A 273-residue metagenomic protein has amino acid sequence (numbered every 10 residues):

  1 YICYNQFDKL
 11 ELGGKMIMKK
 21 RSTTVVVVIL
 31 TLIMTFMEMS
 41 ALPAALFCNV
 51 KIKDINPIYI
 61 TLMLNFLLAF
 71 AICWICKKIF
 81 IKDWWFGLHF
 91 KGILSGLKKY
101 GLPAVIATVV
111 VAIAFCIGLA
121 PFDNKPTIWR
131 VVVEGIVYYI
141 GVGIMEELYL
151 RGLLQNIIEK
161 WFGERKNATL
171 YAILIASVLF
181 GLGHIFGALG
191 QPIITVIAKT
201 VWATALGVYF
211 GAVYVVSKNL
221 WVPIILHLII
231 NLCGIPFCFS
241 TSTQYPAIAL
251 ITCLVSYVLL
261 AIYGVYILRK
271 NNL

Functional and structural regions predicted by a protein language model:
Y1-I17: Short, Lys/Arg-enriched N-terminal segments with co-localized hydrophobic residues within the first ~10-30 amino acids
M16-L30, A168: N-terminal membrane topogenic signal
V27-I79, G96-P103, K125, W129 (+3 more regions): Alpha-helical transmembrane segments in multi-pass membrane proteins
I52-N65, E164-A176, N219, Q244-A249: Membrane-interface starts of transmembrane alpha-helices
V111, T169-I185: Small-polar-interrupted transmembrane alpha-helices in polytopic inner-membrane proteins
L148-I175, A212-N219: Membrane-interface helix/loop boundary segments of multi-pass membrane proteins
A172-L179, V222-G234: Central hydrophobic cores of alpha-helical transmembrane segments in multi-pass integral membrane proteins
L226-L273: C-terminal membrane module of polytopic membrane proteins
